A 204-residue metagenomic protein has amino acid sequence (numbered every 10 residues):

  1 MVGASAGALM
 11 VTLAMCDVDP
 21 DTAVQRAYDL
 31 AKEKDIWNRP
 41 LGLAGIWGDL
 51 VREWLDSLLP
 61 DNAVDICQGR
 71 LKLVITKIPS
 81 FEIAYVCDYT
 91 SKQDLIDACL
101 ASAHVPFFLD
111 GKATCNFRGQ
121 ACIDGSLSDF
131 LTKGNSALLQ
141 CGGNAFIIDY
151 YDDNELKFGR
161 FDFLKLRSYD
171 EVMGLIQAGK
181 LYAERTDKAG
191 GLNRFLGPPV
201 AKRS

Functional and structural regions predicted by a protein language model:
M1-V2, T12-S204: Patatin-like phospholipase
S5: Catalytic nucleophile serine of serine hydrolases, specifically the conserved "nucleophile elbow" pentapeptide
A8: Residues forming the Rossmann-fold NAD(P)(H) cofactor-binding site
